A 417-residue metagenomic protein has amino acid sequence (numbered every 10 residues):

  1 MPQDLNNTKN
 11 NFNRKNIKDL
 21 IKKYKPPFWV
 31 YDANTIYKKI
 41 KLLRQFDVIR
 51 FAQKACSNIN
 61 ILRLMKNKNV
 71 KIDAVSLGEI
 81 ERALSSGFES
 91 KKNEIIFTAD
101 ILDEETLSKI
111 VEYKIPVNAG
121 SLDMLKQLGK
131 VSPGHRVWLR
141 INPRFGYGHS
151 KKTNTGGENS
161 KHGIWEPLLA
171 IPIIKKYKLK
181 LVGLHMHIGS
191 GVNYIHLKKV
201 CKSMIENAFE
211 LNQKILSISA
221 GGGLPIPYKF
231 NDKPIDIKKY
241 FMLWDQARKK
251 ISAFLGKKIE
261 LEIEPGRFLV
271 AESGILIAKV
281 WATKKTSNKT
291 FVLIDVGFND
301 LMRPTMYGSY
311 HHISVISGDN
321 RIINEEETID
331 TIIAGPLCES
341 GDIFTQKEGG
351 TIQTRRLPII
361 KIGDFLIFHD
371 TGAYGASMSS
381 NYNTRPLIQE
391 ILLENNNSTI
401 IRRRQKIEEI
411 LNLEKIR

Functional and structural regions predicted by a protein language model:
M1-H135, K176-K180, K214, R356 (+2 more regions): A charged N-terminal "starter" segment
N16, D32-T35, K39, S57-I61 (+16 more regions): General structural feature for long, well-ordered alpha-helical segments within catalytic domains of soluble enzymes
I36, K54, S76, I110 (+7 more regions): Conserved, mostly hydrophobic/aromatic
A52, T98, R140, H187 (+5 more regions): Generic beta-strand/beta-sheet core signal
A55-S57, G78-E79, I101-D103, S121-D123 (+6 more regions): Active-site-proximal loop/turn and secondary-structure-junction residues that shape catalytic pockets, frequently
M124-Q127, P133-W138, R144-G146, G156-E158: Hydrophobic, small-residue-rich alpha-helical packing segments that form membrane-like cores
R144-T283, N383-R385: Active-site loop/helix belt of alpha/beta enzymes
E260-R417: Charged (often Lys/Glu-rich) extended helix/loop segments that serve as interaction or gating elements
